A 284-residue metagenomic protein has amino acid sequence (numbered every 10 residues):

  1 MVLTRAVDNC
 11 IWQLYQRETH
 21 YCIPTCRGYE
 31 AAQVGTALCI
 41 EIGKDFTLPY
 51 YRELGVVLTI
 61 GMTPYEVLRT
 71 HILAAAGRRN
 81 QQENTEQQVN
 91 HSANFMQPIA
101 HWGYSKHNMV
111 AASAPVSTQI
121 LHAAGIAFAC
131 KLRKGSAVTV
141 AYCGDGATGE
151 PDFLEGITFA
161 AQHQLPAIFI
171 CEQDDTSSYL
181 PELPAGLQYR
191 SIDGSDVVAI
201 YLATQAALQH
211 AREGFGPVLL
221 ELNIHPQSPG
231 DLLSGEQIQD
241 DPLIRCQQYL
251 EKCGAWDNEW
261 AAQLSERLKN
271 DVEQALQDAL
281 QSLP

Functional and structural regions predicted by a protein language model:
M1-V2, L68: Short alpha-helical scaffolding segments that buttress acidic/His motifs in well-ordered protein cores
V2-Y21, E30, E236-I238, R245 (+1 more regions): Cofactor-/ligand-binding subdomain signature composed of acidic, glycine-rich, tryptophan-containing flexible loops
A6, C10, T63-V67, R245 (+1 more regions): Exposed alpha-helical structural elements
N9-H163, P181, G186: Cofactor-binding active-site loop characterized by glycine-rich and histidine/acidic residues
W12-L14, L280-P284: Surface-exposed helix-capping loop/turn segments at secondary-structure junctions
M109-Q281: Glycine-rich ThDP/TPP pyrophosphate-binding loop and its adjacent helix/strand module within ThDP-dependent enzymes
